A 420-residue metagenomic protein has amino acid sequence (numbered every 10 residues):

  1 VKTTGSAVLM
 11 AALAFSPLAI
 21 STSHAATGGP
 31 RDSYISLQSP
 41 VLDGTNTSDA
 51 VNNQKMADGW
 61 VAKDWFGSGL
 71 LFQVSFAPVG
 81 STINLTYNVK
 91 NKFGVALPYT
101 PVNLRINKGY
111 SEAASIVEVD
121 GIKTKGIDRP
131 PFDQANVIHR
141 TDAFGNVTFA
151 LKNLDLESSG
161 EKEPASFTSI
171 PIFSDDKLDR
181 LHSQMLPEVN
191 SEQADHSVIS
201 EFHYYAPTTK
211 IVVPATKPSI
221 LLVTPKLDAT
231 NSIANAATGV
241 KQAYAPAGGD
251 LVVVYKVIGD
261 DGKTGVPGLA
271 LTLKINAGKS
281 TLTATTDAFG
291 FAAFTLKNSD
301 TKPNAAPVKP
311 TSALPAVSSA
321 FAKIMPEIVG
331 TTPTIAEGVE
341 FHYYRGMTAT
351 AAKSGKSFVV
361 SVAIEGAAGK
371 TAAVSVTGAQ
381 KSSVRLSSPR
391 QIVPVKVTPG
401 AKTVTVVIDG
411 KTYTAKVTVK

Functional and structural regions predicted by a protein language model:
V1-A7: Bacterial Sec-dependent N-terminal signal peptides
L9-P17: Hydrophobic core
S16, A25-N84, N88-P98, N103 (+8 more regions): Short S/T/G/P-enriched beta-strand
I83, E161-I170, D179-M185, L251 (+2 more regions): Exposed beta-strand face motif in extracellular beta-rich ectodomains
N103-K108, L269-A277, K370-K381: Change to "...patches in solvent-exposed regions of secreted, membrane-anchored, or virion-exposed structural
A114-N136, K274-S280, T377-Q380: Short beta-strand and strand-turn-strand segments in soluble, beta-rich domains
K123-T124, D128, T141-F149, T286-F294 (+1 more regions): Glycine-centered loop-to-beta-strand initiation motif
V147-S158, F294-A316, Q391-P399: Short, hydrophobic beta-strand segments
